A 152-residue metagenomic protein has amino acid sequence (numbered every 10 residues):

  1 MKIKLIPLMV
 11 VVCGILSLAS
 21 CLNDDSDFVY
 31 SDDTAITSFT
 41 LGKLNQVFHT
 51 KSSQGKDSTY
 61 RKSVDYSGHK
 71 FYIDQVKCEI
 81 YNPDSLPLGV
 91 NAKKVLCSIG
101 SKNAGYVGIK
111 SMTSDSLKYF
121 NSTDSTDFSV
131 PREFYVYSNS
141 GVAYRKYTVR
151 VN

Functional and structural regions predicted by a protein language model:
M1-P7, N23: Positively charged n-region of N-terminal signal peptides that target proteins for export
L16-S20: C-terminal motif of bacterial Sec signal peptides marking the signal peptidase cleavage site
C21-N152: Beta-rich interaction/scaffold domains
